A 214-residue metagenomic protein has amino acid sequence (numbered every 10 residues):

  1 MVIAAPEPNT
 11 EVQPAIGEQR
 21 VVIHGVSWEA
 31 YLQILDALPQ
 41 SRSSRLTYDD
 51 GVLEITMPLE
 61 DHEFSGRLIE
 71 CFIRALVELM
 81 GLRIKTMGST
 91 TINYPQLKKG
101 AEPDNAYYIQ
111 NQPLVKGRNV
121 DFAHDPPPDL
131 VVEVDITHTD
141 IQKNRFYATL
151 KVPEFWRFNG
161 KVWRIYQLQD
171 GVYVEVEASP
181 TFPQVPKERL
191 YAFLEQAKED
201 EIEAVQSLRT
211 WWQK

Functional and structural regions predicted by a protein language model:
M1-K214: Gly/Pro/Ser/Thr-rich low-complexity, intrinsically disordered segments predominantly at protein N-termini
